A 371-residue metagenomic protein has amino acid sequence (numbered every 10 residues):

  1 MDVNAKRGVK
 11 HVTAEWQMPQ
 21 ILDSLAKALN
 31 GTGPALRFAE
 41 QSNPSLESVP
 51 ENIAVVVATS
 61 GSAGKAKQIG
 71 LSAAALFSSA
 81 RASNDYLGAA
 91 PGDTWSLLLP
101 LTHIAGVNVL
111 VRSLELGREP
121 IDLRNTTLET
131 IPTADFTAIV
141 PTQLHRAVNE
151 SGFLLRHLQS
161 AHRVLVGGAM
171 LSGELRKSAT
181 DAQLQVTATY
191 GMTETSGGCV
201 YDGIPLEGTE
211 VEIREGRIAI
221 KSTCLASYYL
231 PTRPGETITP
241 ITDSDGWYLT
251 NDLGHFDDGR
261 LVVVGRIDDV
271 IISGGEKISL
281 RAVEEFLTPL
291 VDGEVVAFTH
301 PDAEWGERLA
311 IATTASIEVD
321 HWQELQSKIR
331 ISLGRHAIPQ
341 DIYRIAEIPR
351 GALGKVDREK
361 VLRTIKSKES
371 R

Functional and structural regions predicted by a protein language model:
M18, Q41-A58, A90-T94: Conserved pre-ATP/AMP-binding loop-to-beta segment of ANL
L29, P34, A73-S79, T94-R146: AMP-binding/adenylate-forming
N52-R81, G88-A90: Conserved AMP-binding A3 loop
S62, G168, G191, D252 (+1 more regions): Active-site glycine-centered loops adjacent to acidic/histidine catalytic or metal-binding residues that shape
N149-D202, E212: Gly/Ser/Thr-rich phosphate-binding loop
P205, R214-G246, R266, E276-I278: Conserved ATP/PPi-binding loop(s) of AMP-dependent carboxylate-activating enzymes
S222, N251-A337: AMP-binding/adenylate-forming catalytic core of the ANL superfamily
L333-K355: AMP-binding/adenylate-forming catalytic domain of the ANL superfamily
